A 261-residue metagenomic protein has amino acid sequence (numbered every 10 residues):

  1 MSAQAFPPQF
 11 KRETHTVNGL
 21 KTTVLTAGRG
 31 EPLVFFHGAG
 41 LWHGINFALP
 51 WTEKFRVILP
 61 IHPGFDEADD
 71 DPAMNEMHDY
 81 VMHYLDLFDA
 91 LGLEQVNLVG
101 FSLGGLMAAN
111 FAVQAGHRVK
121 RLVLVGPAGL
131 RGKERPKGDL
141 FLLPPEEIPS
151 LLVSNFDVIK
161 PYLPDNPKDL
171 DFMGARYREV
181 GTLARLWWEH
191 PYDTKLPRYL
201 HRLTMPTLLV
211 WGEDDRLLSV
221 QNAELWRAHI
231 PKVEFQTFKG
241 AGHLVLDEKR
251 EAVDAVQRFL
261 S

Functional and structural regions predicted by a protein language model:
P8, D169-R198: Hydrophobic, aromatic-rich cap/lid helix
N18-D69: Conserved HGGG/HGGXW glycine-rich cap/lid loop of the alpha/beta-hydrolase fold
I58-V99: Active-site loop/oxyanion-hole signature of alpha/beta-hydrolase fold enzymes
G100, G104, A108: Gly/Ala-rich beta-loop-alpha elbow adjacent to hydrolase catalytic centers
A109-Q114, K120-L151: Flexible "cap/lid" loop of the alpha/beta hydrolase fold
L203, L209-W211: Short beta-strand/loop motif that positions the catalytic acidic residue of the alpha/beta-hydrolase fold
D214-L218: Acidic catalytic loop of the alpha/beta-hydrolase fold
A241-R250: Catalytic histidine-centered segment of alpha/beta-hydrolase-like enzymes
